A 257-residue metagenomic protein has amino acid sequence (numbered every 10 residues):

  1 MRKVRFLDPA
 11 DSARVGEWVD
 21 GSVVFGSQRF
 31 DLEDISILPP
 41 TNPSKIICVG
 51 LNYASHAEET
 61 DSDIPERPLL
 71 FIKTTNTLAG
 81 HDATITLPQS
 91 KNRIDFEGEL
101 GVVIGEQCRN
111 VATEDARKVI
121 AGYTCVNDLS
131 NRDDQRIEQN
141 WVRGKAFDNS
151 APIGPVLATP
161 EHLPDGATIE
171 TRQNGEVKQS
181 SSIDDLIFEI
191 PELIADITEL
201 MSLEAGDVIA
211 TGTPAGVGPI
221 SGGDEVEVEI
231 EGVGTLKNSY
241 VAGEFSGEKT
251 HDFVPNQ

Functional and structural regions predicted by a protein language model:
M1-P65, D252-Q257: N-terminal non-catalytic cap/leader segment that marks the start of a structured domain
W18-V19, I35-P40, H56, R132-Q257: Catalytic-pocket segment enriched in acidic/His residues
F30-I35, E58, I64-P65, A79-N92 (+2 more regions): Short acidic (Asp/Glu) patches
D63-H81, F96, E227-E231: Structural signature of FAD isoalloxazine-binding scaffolds in flavoprotein oxidoreductases
I72-T86, C108-R109, N149, G154 (+2 more regions): Short catalytic-site patches enriched in acidic/histidine residues that coordinate or position cofactors/metals
R93-G101: Glycine/acidic-rich beta-strand-loop module
R109-C125: N-terminal accessory regions of nucleic-acid-interacting proteins
